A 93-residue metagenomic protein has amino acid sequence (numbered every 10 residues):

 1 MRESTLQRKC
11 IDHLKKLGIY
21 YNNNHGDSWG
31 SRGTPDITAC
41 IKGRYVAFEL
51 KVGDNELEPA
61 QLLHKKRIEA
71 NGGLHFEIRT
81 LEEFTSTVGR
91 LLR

Functional and structural regions predicted by a protein language model:
M1-R93: Catalytic phosphate/metal-binding cores of nucleic-acid and nucleotide-processing enzymes, i.e., regions that mediate
